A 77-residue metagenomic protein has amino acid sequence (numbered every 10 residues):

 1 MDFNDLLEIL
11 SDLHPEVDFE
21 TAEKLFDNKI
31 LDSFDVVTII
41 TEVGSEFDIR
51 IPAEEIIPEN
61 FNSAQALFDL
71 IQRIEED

Functional and structural regions predicted by a protein language model:
M1-D18, L70-D77: Thiotemplate assembly-line natural product biosynthesis machinery
A22-D32, E55-S63: Glycine-rich loop motifs involved in handling phospho/adenylate chemistry
V37: Conserved catalytic core of two-component sensor histidine kinases
I40: Internal alpha/beta domain cores that form substrate/cofactor-binding pockets in large enzymes and binding proteins
E54-E76: C-terminal structural segments of small proteins and small subunits
